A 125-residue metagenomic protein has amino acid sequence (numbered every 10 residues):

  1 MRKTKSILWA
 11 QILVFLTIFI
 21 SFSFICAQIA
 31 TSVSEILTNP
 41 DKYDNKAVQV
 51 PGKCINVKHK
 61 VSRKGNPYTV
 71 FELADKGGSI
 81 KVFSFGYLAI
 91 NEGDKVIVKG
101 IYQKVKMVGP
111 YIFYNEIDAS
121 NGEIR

Functional and structural regions predicted by a protein language model:
M1-S6: N-terminal secretory signal peptides that target proteins for export/translocation
Q11-S23: Bacterial N-terminal signal peptides
F24-R125: OB-fold and OB-like single-stranded nucleic-acid-recognition modules and their adjacent interaction interfaces
